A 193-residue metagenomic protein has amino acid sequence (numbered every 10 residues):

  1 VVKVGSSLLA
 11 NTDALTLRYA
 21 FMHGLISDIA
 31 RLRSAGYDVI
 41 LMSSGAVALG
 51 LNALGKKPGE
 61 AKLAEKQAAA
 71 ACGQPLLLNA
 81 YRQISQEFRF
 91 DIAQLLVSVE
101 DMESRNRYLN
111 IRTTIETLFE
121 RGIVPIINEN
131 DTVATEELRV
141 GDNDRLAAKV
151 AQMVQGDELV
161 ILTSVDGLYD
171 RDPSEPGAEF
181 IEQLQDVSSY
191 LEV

Functional and structural regions predicted by a protein language model:
V1-V193: Nucleotide/pyrophosphate-binding catalytic subdomain
